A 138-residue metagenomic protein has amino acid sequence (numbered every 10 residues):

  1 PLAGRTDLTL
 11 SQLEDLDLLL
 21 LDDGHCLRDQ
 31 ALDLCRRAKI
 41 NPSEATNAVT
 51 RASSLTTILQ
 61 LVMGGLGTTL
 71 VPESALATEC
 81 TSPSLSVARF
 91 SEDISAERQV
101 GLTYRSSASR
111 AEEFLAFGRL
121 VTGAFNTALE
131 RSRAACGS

Functional and structural regions predicted by a protein language model:
P1-L16, D23, L27, S74 (+2 more regions): Acidic, Gly/Pro-rich loop/turn segments at junctions of secondary structure
A3, D17-I40, R110-R119, F125-A134: Secondary-structure junction motif
D17-L19, V49, G101-T103: Short aromatic/hydrophobic contact patches that present stacked aromatics for nucleic-acid/ligand binding
L20, G24-A88: Hydrophobic hinge/microswitch elements
E73-S86, D93-S138: C-terminal effector-binding regulatory domain of bacterial HTH transcription factors
